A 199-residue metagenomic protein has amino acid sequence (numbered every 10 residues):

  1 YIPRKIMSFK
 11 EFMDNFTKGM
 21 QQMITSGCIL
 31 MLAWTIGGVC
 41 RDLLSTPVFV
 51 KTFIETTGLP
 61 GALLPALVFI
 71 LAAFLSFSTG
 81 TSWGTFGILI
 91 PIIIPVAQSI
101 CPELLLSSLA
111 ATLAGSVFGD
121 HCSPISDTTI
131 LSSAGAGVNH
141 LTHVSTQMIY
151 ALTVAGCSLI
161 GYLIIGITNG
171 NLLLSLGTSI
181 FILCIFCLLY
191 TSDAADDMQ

Functional and structural regions predicted by a protein language model:
Y1-I2, A33-G38, V68-S76, S116 (+2 more regions): Hydrophobic core segments of alpha-helical transmembrane domains in multi-pass membrane transport and ion-translocation
Y1-S45, A62-I70, F74: Core transmembrane alpha-helical segments of multi-pass membrane transporters/permeases
E11-Q22, V48-T56, I130, T142-S145: Short amphipathic alpha-helical coupling elements at transmembrane boundaries
G27-A33, G58-V96, I100, T112-D120: Hydrophobic alpha-helical transmembrane segments of multi-pass integral membrane proteins, predominantly secondary
L63-L67, L109, L173-G177: Hydrophobic alpha-helical transmembrane segments
S116-L131: Short helical (or helix-break) motifs at transmembrane helix termini and adjacent helical loops in multi-pass membrane
G137-I149: Membrane-interface alpha-helices at helix entry/exit sites of multi-pass transporters
Y190-A195: Conserved small/polar residues in nucleotide/adenosyl-binding loops
